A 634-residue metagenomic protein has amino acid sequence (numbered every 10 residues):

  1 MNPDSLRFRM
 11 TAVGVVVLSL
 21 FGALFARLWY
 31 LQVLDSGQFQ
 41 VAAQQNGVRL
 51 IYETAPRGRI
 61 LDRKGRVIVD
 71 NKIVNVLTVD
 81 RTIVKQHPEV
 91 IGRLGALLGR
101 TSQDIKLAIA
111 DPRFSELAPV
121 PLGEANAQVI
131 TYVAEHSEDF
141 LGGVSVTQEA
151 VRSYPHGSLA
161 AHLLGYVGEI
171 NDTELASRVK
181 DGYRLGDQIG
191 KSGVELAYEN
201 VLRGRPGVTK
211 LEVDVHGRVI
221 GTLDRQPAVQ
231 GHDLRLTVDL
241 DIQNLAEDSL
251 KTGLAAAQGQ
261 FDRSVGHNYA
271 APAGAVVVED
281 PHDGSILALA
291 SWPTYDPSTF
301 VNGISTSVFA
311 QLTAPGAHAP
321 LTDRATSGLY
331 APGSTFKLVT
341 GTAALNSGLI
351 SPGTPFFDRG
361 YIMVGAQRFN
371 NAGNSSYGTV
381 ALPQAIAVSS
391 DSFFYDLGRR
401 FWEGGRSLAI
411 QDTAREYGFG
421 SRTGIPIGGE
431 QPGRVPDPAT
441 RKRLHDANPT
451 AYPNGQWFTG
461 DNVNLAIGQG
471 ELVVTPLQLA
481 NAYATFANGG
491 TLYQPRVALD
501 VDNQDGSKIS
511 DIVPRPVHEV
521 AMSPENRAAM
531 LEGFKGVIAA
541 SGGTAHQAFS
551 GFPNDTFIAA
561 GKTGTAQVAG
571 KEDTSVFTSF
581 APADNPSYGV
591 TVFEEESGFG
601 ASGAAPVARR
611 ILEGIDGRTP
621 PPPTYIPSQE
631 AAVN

Functional and structural regions predicted by a protein language model:
M1-Q230, L240, T252-A275, P281-H282 (+5 more regions): Membrane-proximal periplasmic segments of bacterial cell-envelope enzymes, especially penicillin-binding proteins
I68-V69, Q86, N171-L175, L245 (+3 more regions): Short, solvent-exposed loop/turn elements at domain surfaces
N75, P88-G92, A96, Q103 (+24 more regions): Solvent-exposed, polar/charged alpha-helical surfaces in well-ordered, non-transmembrane soluble domains, broadly
R81-I83, E595-G598: A generic structural motif
G168-A176, G348-I350, N488-Y493, R618-P620: Short helix-capping/linker segments at secondary-structure and domain boundaries
V213-R225, V238, G274-T335, V339-S597 (+1 more regions): Beta-lactam-recognizing serine transpeptidase/beta-lactamase-like catalytic domain environment
T252-G259, A314, G536, G617: Conserved helix-loop functional segments at active or binding sites
K508-R515, P606-N634: Short, gly/Ser/Thr-rich active-site loops of penicillin-recognizing serine hydrolases
